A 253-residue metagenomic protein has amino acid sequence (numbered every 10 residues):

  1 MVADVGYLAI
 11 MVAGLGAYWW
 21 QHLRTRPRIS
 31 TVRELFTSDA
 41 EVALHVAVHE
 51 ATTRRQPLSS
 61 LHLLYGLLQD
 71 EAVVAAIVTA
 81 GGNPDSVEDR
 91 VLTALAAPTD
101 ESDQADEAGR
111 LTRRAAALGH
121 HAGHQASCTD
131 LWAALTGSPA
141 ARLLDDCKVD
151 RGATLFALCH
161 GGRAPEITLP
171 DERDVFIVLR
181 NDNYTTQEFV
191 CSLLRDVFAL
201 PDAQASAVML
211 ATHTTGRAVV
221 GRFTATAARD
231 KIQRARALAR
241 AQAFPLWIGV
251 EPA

Functional and structural regions predicted by a protein language model:
M1-I167: Histone-fold recognition with a strong bias for associated Lys/Arg-rich disordered tails
I167-A253: Terminal domain-initiation and capping elements
